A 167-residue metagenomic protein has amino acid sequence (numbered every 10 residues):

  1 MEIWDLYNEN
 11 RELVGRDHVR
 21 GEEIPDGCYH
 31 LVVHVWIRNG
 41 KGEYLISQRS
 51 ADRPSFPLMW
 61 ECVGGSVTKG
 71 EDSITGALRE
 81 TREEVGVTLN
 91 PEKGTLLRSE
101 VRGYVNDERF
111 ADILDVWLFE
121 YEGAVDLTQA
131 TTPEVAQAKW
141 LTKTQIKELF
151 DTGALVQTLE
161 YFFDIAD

Functional and structural regions predicted by a protein language model:
M1-H34, R38-G40: Acidic, metal-coordinating catalytic segment for phosphate/diphosphate chemistry, firing primarily on the Nudix
W4, G27-C28, E43-Y44, M59 (+1 more regions): A residue-level structural signature of the nucleotidyltransferase/glycosyltransferase Rossmann-like core
L6, I37, I46, L118-F119 (+1 more regions): Conserved hydrophobic "DFG−1" position in protein kinase catalytic cores
V14, T95-E100: Local beta-strand/beta-hairpin segments that build beta-sheet-rich folds
G21, L58, K69, E100-V105 (+1 more regions): Nudix hydrolase/Nudix homology domain
V32-G64: A glycine-rich, hydrophobic loop/mini-helix early in the fold
L45-I46, C62-L96: The catalytic Nudix box helix
